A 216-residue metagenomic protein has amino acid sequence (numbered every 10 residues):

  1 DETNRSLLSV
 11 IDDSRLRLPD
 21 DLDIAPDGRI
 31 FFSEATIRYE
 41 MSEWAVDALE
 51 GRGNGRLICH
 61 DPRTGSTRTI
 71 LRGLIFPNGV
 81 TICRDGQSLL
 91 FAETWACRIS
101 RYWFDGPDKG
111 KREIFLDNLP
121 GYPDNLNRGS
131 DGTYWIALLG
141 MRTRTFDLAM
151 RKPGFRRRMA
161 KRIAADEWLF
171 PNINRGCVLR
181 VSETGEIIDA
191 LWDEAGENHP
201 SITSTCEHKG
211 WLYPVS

Functional and structural regions predicted by a protein language model:
D1-S216: Sequence-structural signature of mature extracellular/luminal beta-sheet repeat domains, prominently beta-propellers
